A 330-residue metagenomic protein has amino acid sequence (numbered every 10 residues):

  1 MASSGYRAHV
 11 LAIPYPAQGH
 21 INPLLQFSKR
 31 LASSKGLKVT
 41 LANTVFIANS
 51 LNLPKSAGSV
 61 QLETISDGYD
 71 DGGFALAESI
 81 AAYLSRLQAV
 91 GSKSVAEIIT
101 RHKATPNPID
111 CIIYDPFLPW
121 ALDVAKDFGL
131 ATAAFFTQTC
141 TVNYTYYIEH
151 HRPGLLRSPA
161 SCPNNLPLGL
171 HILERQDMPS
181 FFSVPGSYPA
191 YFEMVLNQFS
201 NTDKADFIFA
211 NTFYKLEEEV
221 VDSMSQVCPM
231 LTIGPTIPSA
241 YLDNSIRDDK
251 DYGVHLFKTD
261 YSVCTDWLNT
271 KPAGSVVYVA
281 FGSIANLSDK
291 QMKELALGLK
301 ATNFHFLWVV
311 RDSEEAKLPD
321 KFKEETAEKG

Functional and structural regions predicted by a protein language model:
M1-K329: Glycosyltransferase specificity loop/lid
